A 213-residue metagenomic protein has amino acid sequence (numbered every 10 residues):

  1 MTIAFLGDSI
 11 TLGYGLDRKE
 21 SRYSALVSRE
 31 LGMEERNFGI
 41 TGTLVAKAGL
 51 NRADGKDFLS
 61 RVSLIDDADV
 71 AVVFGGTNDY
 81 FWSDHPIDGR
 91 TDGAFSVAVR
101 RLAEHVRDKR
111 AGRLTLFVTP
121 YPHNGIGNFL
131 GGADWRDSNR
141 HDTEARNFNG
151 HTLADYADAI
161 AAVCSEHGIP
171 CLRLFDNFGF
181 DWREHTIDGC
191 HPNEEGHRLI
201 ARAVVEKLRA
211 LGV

Functional and structural regions predicted by a protein language model:
T2-A4, L12-R100: Conserved SGNH/GDSL esterase-like catalytic core that processes O-acyl groups on lipids and polysaccharides
L6-G7, V118: Short hydrophobic segments within beta-strands
D8-T11, N193: Ser/Thr-glycine-rich phosphate-binding loops at phosphate-binding pockets of nucleotides, nucleotide cofactors
I10, T41-L44, P122, F178: Residue-level detector of flexible, active-site-proximal loop/helix-junction positions within diverse enzyme catalytic
K56-V213: Alpha-helical cap/lid subdomain in secreted, periplasmic, or secretory-pathway luminal O-acyl-processing enzymes
